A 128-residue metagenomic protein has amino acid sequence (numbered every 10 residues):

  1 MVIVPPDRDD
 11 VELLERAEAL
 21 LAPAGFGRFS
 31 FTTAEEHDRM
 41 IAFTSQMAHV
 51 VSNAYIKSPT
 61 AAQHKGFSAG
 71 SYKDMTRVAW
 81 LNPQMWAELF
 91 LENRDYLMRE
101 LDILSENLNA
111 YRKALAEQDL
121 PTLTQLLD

Functional and structural regions predicted by a protein language model:
M1-W80: Internal alpha-helical scaffold of NAD(P)-dependent oxidoreductase catalytic cores
Q63-D128: Interdomain hinge/lid region at the active-site interface of Rossmann-like NAD(P)-dependent oxidoreductases
